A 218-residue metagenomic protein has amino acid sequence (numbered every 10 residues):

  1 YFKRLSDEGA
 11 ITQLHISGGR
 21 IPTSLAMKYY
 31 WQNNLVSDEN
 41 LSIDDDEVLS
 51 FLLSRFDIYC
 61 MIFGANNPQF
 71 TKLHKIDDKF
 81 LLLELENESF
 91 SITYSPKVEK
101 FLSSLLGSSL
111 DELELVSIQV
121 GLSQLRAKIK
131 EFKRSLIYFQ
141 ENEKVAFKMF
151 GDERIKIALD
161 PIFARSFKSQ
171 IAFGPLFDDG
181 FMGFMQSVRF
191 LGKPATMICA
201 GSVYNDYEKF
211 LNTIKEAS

Functional and structural regions predicted by a protein language model:
Y1-N33: N-terminal helix-turn-helix
L35-S218: Intrinsically disordered, acidic Ser/Thr/Pro-rich low-complexity regulatory segments
